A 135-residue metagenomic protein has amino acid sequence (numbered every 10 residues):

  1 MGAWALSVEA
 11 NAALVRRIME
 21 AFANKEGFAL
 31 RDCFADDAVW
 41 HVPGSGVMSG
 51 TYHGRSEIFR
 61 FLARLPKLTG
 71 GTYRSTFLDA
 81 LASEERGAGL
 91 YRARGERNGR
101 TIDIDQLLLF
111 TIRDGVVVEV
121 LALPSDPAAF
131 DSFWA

Functional and structural regions predicted by a protein language model:
M1-D36, A135: Short, low-complexity N-terminal intrinsically disordered segments enriched in polar/charged residues
F28, A35-E85: A solvent-exposed, acidic/Ser-Thr-rich amphipathic alpha-helical stretch
V39, R100, V116-V118: Residue-level signal for well-ordered, solvent-exposed loop/turn and beta-edge residues enriched in charged/polar side
Y73-S75, I102-L108: Short, surface-exposed coil-to-beta transition loops
S83-A93: A short hydrophobic beta-strand element
A93-G95, I112: Hydrophobic beta-strand positions in extracellular immunoglobulin-like domains
G95-D103: Short, cysteine-centered beta-strand-loop-beta hairpins and adjacent loop/turn segments enriched in charged/polar
L108-D131: Short beta-strand edge/turn micro-motifs at domain boundaries
